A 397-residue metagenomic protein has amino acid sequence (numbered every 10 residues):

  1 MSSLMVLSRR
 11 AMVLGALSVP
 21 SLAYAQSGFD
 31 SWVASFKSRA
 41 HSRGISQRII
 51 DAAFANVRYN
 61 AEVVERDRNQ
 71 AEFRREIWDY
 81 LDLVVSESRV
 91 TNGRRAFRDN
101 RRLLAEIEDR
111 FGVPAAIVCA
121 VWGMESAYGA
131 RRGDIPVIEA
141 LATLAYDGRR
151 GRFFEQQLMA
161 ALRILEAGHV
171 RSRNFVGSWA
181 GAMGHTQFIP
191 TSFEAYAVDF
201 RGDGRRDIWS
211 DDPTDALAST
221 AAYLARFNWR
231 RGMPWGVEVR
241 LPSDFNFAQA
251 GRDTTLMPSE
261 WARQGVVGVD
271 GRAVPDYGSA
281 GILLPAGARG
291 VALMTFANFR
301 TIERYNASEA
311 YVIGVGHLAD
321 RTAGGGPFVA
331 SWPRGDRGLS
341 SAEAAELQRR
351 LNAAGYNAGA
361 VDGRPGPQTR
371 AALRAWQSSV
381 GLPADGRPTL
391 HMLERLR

Functional and structural regions predicted by a protein language model:
S2-L17: N-terminal secretory signal peptides and thylakoid transit peptides that target proteins across membranes
A23-A25: Boundary at the C-terminal end of the N-terminal hydrophobic targeting segment
F29-Q47, D51: Mature N-terminal segment immediately following signal peptide/propeptide cleavage in secreted/periplasmic
Q47-Y277, G290-L293, T301-A319, A323-S341 (+2 more regions): Catalytic glycan-binding domains that act on GlcNAc-containing polysaccharides
S279-L293, S341-L351: Short glycine/proline-rich, acidic loop/turn segments that cap or connect secondary-structure elements
L339-A344, N352-L396: Short acidic, glycine/serine/threonine-rich helix-capping segments at coil-helix boundaries
